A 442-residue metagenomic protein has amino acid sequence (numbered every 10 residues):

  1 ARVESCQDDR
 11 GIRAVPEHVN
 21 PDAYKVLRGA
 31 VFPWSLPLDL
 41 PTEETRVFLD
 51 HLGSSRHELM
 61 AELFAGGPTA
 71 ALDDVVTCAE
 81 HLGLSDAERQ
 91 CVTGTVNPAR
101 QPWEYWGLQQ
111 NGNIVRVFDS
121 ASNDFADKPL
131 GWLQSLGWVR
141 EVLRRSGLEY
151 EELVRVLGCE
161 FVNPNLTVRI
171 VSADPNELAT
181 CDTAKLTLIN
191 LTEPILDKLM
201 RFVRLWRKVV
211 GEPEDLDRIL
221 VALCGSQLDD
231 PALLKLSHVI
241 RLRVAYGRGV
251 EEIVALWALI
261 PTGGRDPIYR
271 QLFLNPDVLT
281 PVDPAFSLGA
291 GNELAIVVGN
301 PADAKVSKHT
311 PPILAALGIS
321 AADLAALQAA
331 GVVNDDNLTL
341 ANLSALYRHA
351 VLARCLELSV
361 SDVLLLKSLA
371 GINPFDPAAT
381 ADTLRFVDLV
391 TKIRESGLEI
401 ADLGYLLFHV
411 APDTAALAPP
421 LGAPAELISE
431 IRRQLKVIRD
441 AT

Functional and structural regions predicted by a protein language model:
A1-T442: Hydrophobic/aromatic interaction determinants used to assemble and anchor large protein complexes
